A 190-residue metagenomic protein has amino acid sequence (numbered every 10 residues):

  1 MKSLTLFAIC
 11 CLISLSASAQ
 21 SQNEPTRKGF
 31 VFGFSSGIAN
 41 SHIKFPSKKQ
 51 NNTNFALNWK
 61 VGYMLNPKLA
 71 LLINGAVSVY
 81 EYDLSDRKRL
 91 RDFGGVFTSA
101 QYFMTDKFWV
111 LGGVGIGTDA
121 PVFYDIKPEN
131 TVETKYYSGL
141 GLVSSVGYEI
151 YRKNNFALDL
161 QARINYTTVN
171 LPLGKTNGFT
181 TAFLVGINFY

Functional and structural regions predicted by a protein language model:
S3-T5, C11-S35, E149-Y151, N155-F156: Outer-membrane beta-barrel biogenesis signature
Q20-Y80, T180, G186-Y190: Short glycine/proline- and aromatic-enriched beta-strand/turn motifs that initiate or cap beta-hairpins
P25, V132, L142-Y190: Predominantly the C-terminal beta-signal and adjacent terminal strand-loop region of outer-membrane beta-barrel
K28-F30, N51-F55, L90-G94, Y136-L142 (+1 more regions): Residues that define the transmembrane beta-barrel architecture of outer-membrane proteins
F32-S36, I73, T98-A100, V110-V114 (+3 more regions): Membrane-embedded beta-strand positions of outer-membrane beta-barrel proteins
S36-H42, V77-E81, I116-V122, I150 (+2 more regions): Transmembrane beta-strands of outer-membrane beta-barrel pores
I43-Q50, D83-R91, V122-N130, N170-N177: Outer-membrane beta-barrel translocator domains and adjoining extracellular loop/strand segments of Gram-negative
K68-I73, K107-V110, R152-L158: Repeated loop/turn-to-beta-strand initiation elements of outer-membrane beta-barrel proteins
